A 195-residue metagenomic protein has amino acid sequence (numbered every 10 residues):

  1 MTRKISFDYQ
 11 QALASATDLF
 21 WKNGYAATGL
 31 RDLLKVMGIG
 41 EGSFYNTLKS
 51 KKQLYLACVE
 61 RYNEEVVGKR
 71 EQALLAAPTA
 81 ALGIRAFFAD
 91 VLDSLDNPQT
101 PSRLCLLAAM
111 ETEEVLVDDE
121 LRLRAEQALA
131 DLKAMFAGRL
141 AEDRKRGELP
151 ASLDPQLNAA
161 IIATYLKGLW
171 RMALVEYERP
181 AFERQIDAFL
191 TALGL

Functional and structural regions predicted by a protein language model:
M1-F7: N-terminal intrinsically disordered/low-complexity leader segments
T2, A86-N97, A130-A134, G138-E142 (+1 more regions): C-terminal peripheral helix-coil segments that are non-catalytic and often amphipathic
Q11, L19-Q53, A57: Helix-turn-helix
A57, E71-R103, P155-I162: Hydrophobic alpha-helical connector segments
E60-V66: Short, basic, alpha-helical segments at the C-terminal edge of helix-turn-helix-like DNA-binding modules
L82-R85, D119-K145, L157: Amphipathic alpha-helical packing segments from all-alpha helical-bundle domains
P98-E120: Amphipathic alpha-helical segments used for helix-helix packing
R103-A109, L153-M172, A188-F189: Hydrophobic alpha-helical segments that form the core of small-molecule binding pockets and/or dimer interfaces
